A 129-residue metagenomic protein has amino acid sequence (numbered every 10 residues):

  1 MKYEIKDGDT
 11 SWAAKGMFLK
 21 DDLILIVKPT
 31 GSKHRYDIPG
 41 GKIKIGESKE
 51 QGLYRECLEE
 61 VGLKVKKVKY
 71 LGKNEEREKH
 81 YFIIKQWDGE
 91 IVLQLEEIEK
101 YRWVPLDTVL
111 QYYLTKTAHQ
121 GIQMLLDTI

Functional and structural regions predicted by a protein language model:
M1-K15: Acidic, metal-coordinating catalytic segment for phosphate/diphosphate chemistry, firing primarily on the Nudix
D9-S11, L19, E76-R77, E96 (+1 more regions): A generic fold-level signal
W12-A14, D22, K79-H80, E99: Change "...and in nucleic-acid phosphodiester-cleaving endonucleases..." to "...and in nucleic-acid processing enzymes
L19-E59: Conserved Nudix-box catalytic region and its N-terminal flanking loop in Nudix hydrolases and closely related
E60-K64: Short alpha-helical functional segments enriched in proximate histidine and acidic residues
K67-Y70: Residue-level detector of beta-propeller blades
G72-D107, M124-I129: Active-site-adjacent beta-strand/loop module that shapes the phosphate/pyrophosphate-binding cleft
D107-Q120: Short acidic, Gly/Pro-enriched loop/turn segments at secondary-structure junctions
